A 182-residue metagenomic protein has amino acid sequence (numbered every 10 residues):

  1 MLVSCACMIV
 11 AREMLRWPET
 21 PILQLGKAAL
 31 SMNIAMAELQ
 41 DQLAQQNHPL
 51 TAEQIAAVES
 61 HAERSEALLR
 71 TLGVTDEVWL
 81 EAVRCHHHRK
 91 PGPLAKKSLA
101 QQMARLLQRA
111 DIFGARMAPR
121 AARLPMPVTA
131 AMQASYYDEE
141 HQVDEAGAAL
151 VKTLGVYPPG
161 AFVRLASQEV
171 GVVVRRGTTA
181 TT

Functional and structural regions predicted by a protein language model:
M1-T182: Histidine- and acidic-residue-rich, metal-dependent catalytic cores
